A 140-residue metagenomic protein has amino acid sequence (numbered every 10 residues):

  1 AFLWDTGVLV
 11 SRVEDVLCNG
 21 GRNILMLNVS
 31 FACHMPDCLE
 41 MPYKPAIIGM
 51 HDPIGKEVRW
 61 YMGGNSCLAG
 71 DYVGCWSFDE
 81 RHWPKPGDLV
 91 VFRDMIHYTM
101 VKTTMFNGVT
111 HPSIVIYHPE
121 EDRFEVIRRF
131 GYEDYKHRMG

Functional and structural regions predicted by a protein language model:
A1-G140: Charged (often Lys/Glu-rich) extended helix/loop segments that serve as interaction or gating elements
